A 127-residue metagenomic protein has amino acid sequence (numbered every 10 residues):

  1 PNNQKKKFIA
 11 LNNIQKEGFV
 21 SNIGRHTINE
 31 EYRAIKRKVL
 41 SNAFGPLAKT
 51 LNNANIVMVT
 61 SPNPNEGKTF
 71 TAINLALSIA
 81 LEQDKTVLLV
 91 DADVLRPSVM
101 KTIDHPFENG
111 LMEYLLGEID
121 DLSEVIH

Functional and structural regions predicted by a protein language model:
N2-V57: Extreme N-terminal, non-catalytic leader segments that precede Walker-type/kinase nucleotide-binding cores
Q4, F8-L11, Q15, N55 (+4 more regions): Alpha-helical context
K7-K16, V20-I23, V59-T60, N65-E66 (+2 more regions): Histidine- and aromatic-rich ligand-binding microenvironments
G24-E31, I35, K68-T71, L75 (+4 more regions): Helical mechanochemical/support elements of P-loop NTPase systems and associated helical scaffolds
R37, S41-L89: Walker A (P-loop) phosphate-binding motif
S78-H127: Phosphate-binding loop that captures ATP/GTP phosphates
